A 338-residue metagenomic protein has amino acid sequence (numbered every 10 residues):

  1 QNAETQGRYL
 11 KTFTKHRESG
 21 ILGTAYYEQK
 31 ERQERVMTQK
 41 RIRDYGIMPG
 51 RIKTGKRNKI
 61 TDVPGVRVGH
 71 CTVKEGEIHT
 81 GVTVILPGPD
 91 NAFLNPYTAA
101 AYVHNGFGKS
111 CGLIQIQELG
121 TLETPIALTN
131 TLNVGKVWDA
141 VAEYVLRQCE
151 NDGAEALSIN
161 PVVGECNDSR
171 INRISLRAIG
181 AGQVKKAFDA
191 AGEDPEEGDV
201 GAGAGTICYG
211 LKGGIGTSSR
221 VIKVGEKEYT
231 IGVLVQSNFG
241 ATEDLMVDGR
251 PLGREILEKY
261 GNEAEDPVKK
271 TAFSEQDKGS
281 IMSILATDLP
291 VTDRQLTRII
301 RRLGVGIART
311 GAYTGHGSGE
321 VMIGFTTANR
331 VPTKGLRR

Functional and structural regions predicted by a protein language model:
E4, T12, I21-Q29, Q33: Short, positively charged and aromatic/hydrophobic N-terminal segments
M37-R338: Alpha/propeptide regions of enzymes that mature by internal proteolysis
